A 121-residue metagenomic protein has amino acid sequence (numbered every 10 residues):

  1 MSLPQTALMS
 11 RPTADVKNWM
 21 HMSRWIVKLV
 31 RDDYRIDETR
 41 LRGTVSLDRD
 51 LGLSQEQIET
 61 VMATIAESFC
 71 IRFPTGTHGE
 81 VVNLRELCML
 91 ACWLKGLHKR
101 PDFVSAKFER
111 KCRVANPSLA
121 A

Functional and structural regions predicted by a protein language model:
S2-A121: Phosphopantetheine-dependent thiolation modules in NRPS/PKS and related acyl-activating systems
